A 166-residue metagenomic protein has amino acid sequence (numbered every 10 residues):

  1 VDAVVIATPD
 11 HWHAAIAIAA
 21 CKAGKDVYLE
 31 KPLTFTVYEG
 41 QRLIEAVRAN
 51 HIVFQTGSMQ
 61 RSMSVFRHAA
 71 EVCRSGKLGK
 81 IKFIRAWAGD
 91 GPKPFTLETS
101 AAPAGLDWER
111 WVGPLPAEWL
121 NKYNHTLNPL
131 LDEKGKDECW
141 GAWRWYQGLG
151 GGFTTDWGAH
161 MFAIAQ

Functional and structural regions predicted by a protein language model:
D2-V5: N-terminal Rossmann-like NAD(P) cofactor-binding module of classical short-chain dehydrogenase/reductase
P9-D10, A14-S62, G76: Beta-strand-loop-alpha-helix segment that lines the small-molecule cofactor/substrate pocket of alpha/beta enzymes
I52-T56, Q60-Q166: Predominantly a Rossmann-like dinucleotide-binding segment in NAD(P)-dependent oxidoreductases
